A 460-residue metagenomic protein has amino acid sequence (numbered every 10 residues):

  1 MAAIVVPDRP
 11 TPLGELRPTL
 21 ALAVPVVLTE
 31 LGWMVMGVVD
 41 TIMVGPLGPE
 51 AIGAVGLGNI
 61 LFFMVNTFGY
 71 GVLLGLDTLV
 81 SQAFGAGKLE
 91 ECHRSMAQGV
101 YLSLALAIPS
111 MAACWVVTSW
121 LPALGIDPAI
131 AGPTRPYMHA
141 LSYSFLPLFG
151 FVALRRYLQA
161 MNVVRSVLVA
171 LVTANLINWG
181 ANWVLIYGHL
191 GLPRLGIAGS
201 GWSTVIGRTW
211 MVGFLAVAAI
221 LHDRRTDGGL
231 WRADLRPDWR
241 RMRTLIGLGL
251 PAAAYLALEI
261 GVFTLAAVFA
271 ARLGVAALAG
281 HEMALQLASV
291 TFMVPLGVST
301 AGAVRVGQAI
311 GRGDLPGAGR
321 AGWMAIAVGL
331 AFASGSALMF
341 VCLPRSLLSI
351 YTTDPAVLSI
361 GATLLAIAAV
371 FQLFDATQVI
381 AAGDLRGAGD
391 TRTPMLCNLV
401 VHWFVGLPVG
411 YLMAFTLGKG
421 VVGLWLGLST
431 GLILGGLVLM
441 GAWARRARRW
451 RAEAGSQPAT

Functional and structural regions predicted by a protein language model:
M1-V26, V80-L146, I177-V184, L192-L250 (+2 more regions): Short alpha-helical transmembrane segments in multi-pass integral membrane proteins
A21, V44-F63, A129-P133, I197-A198 (+5 more regions): Interfacial/gating helices of multi-pass transporter permease domains
A21-D40, A140, F151, A174 (+5 more regions): Transmembrane helical elements of multi-pass membrane transporters/channels
E30-M34, T67, A107, M111 (+10 more regions): Residue-level hotspots within the lipid-embedded alpha helices of multi-pass solute transporters
L31-G53, P122-P128, V184-L195, A253 (+4 more regions): Helix-terminus/linker motif at the lipid-water interface of multi-pass membrane proteins
V38-I42, S119-W120, A153-Y157, G180-Y187 (+6 more regions): Alpha-helical transmembrane segments of multipass membrane proteins
I52-W115, F151-N162, S166-V167, G280-L343 (+1 more regions): Small-residue-rich hydrophobic transmembrane alpha-helices
L73, D77, L141-Q159, V167-N175 (+7 more regions): Short runs within selected transmembrane alpha-helices of multi-pass transporters and secretion channels
